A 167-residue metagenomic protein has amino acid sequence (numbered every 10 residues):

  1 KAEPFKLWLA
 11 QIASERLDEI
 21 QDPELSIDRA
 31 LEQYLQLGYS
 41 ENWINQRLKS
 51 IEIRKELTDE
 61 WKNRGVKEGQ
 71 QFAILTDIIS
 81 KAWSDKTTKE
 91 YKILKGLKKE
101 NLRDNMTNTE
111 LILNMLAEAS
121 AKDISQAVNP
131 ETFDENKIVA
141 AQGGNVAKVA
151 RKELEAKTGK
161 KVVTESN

Functional and structural regions predicted by a protein language model:
K1-N167: Positively charged, phosphate-engaging catalytic surfaces used for nucleic-acid and nucleotide handling
